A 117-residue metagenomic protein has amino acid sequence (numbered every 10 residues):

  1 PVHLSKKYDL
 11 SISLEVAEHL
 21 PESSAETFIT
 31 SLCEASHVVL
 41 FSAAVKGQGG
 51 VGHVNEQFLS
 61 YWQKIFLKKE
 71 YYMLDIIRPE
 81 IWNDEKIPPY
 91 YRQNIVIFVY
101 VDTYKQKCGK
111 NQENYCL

Functional and structural regions predicted by a protein language model:
P1-Q48, L59-Q63, F98-Y100: Conserved SAM-binding loop
H3, L20, G47-G52, W82-K86 (+1 more regions): Short catalytic/ligand-binding loop motif for oxyanion handling, primarily in non-cytosolic enzymes, centered on
D9, E56, K86-V96: Short, surface-exposed amphipathic charged segments that create phosphate/polyanion-binding patches used for binding
V54-I76: Short alpha-helix
Y71-N83, I95: Conserved S-adenosyl-L-methionine
Y91-L117: Flexible, glycine-/basic-rich loop-and-beta segments that form/coincide with the SAM-dependent methyltransferase
